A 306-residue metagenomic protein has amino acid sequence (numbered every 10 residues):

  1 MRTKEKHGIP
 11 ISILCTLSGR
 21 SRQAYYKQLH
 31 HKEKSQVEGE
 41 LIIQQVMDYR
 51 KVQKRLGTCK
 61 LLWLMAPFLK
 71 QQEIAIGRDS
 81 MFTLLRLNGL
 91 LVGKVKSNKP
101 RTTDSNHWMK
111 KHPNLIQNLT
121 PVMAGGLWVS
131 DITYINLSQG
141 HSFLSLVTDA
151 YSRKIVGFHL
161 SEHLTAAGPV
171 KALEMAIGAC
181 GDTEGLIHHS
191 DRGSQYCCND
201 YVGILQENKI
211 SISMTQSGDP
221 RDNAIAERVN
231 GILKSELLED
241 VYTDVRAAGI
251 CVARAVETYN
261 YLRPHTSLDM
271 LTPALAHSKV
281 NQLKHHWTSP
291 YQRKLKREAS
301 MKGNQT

Functional and structural regions predicted by a protein language model:
M1-L14, S18: Double-stranded DNA-binding cores of transcription factors and transposases
G8-I9, L56, T243: Residue-level signal for the short linker/turn that defines the boundary of a DNA-recognition helix
L14-C15, Y25, V46, L61 (+13 more regions): Mobile genetic element proteins and their domesticated derivatives, centered on retroelements and DNA transposons
C15, R22-M123, A274-N281: Basic, flexible linker segments flanking DNA-binding modules in nucleic acid-interacting mobile-element proteins
A75-L146, G168-A172, A179-L186, S289 (+1 more regions): Mobile-element integrase/transposase regions, centering on the N-terminal DNA-binding/Zn-coordinating module
T102-S105, S190-R192, C198-Y201, I212-K234 (+2 more regions): RNase H-like two-metal-ion nuclease catalytic core shared by retroviral integrases and related mobile-element nucleases
D149-A150, L160-T165: A short acidic/small-residue loop/turn micro-motif
Q206-I210, I232-T306: C-terminal domain-tail junction helix/linker
